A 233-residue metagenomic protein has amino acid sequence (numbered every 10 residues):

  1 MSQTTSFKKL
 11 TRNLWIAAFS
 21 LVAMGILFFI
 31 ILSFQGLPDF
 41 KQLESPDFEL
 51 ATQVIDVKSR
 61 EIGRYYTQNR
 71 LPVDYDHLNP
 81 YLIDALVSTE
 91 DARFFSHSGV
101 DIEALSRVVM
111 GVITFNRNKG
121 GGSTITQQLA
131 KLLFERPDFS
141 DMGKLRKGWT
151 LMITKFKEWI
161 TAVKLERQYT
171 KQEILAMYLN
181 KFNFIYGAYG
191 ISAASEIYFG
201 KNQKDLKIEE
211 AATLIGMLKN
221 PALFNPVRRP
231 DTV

Functional and structural regions predicted by a protein language model:
M1-I55, R93, I113: N-terminal type II signal-anchor transmembrane helix that functions as the membrane-insertion/stop-transfer segment
E49-A51, I55-V233: Peptidoglycan glycan-strand catalytic modules in the bacterial/periplasmic cell-wall system
